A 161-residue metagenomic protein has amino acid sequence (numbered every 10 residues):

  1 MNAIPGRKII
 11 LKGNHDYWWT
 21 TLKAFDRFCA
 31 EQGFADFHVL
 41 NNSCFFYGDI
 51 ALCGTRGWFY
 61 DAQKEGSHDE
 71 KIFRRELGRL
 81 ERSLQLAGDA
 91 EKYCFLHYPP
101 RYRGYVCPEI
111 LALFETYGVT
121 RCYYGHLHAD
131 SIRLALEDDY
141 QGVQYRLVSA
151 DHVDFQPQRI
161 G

Functional and structural regions predicted by a protein language model:
M1-Y47, V106-V119, Q141-V143, L147-D151: Core catalytic region of metal-dependent phosphoesterases/phosphodiesterases, especially metallo-beta-lactamase-like
N2, S67-L134: His/acidic metal-ligating clusters that form di-metal
K8, G13, L52, L80 (+4 more regions): Divalent metal-coordination and catalytic microenvironments
N14-L22, C44-F46, F59-Q63, P99-Y105 (+2 more regions): Active-site environment of divalent metal-dependent phosphoester hydrolases
F25-R27, R56, S67-D69, L111 (+3 more regions): General N-terminal targeting signals
R27-R75: Hydrophobic, well-structured mid-protein blocks that either form specific transmembrane helices
D49-W58, Y93-F95, Q144-A150: Active-site-proximal beta-strand elements of phosphoester/diester hydrolases
L147-S149, V153-G161: C-terminal helix-cap and adjacent tail motif
